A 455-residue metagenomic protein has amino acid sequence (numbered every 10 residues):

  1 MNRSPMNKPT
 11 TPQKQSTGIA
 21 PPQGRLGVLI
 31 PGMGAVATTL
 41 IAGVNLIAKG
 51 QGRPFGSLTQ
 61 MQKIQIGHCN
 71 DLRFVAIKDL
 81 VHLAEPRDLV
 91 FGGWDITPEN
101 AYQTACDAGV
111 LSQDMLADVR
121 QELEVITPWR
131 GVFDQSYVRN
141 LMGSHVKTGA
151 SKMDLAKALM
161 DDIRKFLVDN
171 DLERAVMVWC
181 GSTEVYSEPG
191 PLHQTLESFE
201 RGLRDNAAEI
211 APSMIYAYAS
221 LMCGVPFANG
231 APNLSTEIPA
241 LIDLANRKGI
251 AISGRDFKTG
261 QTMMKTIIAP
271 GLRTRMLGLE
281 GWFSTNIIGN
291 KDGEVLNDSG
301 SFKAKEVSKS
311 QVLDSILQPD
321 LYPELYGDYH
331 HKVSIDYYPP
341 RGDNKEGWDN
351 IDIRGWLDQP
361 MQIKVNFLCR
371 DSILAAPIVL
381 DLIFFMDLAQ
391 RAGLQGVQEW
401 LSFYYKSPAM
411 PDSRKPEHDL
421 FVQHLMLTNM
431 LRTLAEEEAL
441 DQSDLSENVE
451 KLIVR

Functional and structural regions predicted by a protein language model:
N7-A231, S235-R247, Q261-A269, Q362-R455: Metallocofactor- and cofactor-centric catalytic cores in central/energy metabolism, strongly enriched
A84-P86, N170, L272, N344-E346 (+1 more regions): A generic structural signal for short, non-catalytic loop/turn and secondary-structure boundary residues
S198-G202, A219-N229, E306-K309, K332-G342 (+1 more regions): Short, mixed-charge, low-aromatic patches
F227, A251-G254: Histidine/cysteine- and/or acidic
N233-K248, I287-D298, S315-E324, G342-G355 (+2 more regions): Short flexible/disordered coil segments
S253-R255, T259-E324: Conserved anion/nucleotide-ligand pocket segment
K309-E399: Glycine-rich, aromatic-lined ligand/substrate-binding cores of catalytic and carbohydrate-binding domains
